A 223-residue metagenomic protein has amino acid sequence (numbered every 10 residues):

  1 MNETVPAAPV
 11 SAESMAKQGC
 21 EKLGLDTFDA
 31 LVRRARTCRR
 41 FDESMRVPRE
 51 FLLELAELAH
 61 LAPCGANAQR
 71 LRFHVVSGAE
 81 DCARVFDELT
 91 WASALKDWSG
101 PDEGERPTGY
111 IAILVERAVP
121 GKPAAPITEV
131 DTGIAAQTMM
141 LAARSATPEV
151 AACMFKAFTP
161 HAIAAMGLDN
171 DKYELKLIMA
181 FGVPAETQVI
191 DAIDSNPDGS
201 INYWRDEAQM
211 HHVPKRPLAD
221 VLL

Functional and structural regions predicted by a protein language model:
M1-L223: Acidic, surface-exposed loops and disordered segments
